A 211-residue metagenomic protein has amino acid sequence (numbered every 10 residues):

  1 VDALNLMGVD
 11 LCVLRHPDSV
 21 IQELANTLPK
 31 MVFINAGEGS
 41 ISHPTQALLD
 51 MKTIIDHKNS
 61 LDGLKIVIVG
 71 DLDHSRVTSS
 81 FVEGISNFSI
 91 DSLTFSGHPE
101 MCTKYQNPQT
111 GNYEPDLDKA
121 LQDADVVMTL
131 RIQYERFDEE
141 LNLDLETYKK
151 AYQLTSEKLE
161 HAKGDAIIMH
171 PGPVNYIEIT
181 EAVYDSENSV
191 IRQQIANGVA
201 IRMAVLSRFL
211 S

Functional and structural regions predicted by a protein language model:
V1-I55, N175: Phosphate/diphosphate ligand-binding glycine-rich loop within oxidoreductases
V13-H16, V32-A36, I68, F95 (+2 more regions): General beta-strand structural signal in soluble alpha/beta enzymes
P29-M31, S89-D91, H161-I167: A short helix->loop->beta-strand "cap" motif at the edges of active sites that frequently abuts
G37-S42, H98-E100, Q194-G198: Short, acidic/turn-prone active-site loops that include or flank metal/cofactor- and phosphate-binding residues
D56-L130: Glycine-rich phosphate/diphosphate-binding loop of Rossmann-like nucleotide-binding domains
N107-V183, N188: Rossmann-like adenosine-cofactor binding region
Y184-S211: C-terminal helix-to-coil terminal segments
